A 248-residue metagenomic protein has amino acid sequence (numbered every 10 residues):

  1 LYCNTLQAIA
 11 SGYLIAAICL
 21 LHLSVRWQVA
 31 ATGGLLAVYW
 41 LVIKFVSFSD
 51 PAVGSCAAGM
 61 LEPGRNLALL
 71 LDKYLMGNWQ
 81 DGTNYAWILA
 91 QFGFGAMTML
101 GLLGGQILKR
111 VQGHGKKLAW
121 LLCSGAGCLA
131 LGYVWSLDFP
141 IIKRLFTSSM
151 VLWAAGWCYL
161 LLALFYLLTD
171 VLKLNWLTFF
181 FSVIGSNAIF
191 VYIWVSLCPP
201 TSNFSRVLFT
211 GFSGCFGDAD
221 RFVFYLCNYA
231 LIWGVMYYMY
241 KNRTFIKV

Functional and structural regions predicted by a protein language model:
L1-V248: Alpha-helical transmembrane segments and their immediate juxtamembrane cytosolic regions
